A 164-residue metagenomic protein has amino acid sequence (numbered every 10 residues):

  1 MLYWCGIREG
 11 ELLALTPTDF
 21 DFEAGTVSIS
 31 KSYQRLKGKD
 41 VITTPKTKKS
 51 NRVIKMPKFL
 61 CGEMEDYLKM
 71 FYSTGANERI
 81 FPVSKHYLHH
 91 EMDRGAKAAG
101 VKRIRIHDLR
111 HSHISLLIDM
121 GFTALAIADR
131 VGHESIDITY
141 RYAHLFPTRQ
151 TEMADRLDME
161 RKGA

Functional and structural regions predicted by a protein language model:
M1-L2, L116-L117, R130: Short alpha-helical segment immediately N-terminal to, or the first helix within, an HTH/HTH-like DNA-binding domain
L2-Y33, L125: Short, charged phosphate-coordinating catalytic segments
A14, F22, R141-H144, M159: Phosphate-coordinating loops and pocket residues in cytosolic domains that bind phosphorylated ligands
A24, K37-K39, T43-N51, K55-L60 (+2 more regions): C-terminal secondary-structure termini that scaffold catalytic or DNA-interacting sites
A24, S32-R35, P57-K102: Active-site/catalytic core of tyrosine-dependent DNA strand-transfer enzymes
Y33, H86, A124, V131-R156: Catalytic-site neighborhood detector that most strongly recognizes the C-terminal catalytic loop/helix of tyrosine
V83-K85, K102-G121: Short basic/aromatic active-site micro-motif
